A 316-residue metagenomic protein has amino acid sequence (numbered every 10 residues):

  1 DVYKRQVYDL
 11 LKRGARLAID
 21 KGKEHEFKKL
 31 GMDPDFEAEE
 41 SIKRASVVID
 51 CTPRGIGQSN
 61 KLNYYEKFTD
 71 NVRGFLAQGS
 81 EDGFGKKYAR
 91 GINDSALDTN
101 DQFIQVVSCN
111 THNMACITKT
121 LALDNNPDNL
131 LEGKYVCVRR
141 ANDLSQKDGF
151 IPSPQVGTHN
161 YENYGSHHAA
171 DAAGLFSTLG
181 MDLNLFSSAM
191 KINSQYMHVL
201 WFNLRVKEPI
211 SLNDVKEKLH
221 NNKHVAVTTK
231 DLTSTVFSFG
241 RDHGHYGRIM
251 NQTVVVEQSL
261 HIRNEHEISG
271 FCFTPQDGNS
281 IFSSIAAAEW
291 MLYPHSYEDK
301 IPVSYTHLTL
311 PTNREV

Functional and structural regions predicted by a protein language model:
D1-D35, N129-E132, V136-C272, Q276: C-terminal substrate-binding/catalytic lobe of Rossmann-fold NAD(P)-dependent oxidoreductases
D1-S145, K300: N-terminal Rossmann-like NAD(P) cofactor-binding subdomain of oxidoreductases, focused on the glycine-rich
V2-Q6, T306-E315: Conserved small/polar residues in nucleotide/adenosyl-binding loops
M114-L121, A172, S284-A288: Buried hydrophobic packing segments
T120-D124, R205, W290, T309: Active-site catalytic microenvironments for nucleophilic, acid-base chemistry
I268-S269, F273-A288, Y293-D299: Long, low-complexity C-terminal extensions of enzymes
